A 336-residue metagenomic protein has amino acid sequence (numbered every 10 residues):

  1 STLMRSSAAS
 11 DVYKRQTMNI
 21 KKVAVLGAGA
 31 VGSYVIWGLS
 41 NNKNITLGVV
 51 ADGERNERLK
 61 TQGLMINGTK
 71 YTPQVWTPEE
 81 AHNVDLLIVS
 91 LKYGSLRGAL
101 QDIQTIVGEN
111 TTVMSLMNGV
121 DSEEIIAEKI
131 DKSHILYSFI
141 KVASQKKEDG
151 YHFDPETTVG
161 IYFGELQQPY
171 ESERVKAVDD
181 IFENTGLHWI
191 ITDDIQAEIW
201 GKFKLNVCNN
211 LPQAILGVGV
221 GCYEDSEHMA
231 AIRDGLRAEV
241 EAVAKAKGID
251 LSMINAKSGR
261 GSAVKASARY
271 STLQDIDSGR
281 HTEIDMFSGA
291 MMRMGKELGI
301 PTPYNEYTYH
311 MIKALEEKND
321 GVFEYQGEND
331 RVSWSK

Functional and structural regions predicted by a protein language model:
S1-Q16: Single conserved hydrophobic/aromatic residue that forms the stacking wall/gate of nucleotide- or nucleobase-binding
M18-T72: NAD(P)+-binding Rossmann beta1-loop-alpha1 motif at the extreme N-terminus of oxidoreductases
N19, E183, C222, D234-K336: NAD(P)-dependent Rossmann-like dehydrogenase/reductase catalytic/cofactor-binding core
W37-N41, Q101-T105, E128, G289 (+1 more regions): Short, well-ordered alpha-helices that flank and scaffold nucleotide-derived cofactor binding pockets
G68-H152: Rossmann-like NAD(P)(H) cofactor-binding subdomain of soluble oxidoreductases
H82, N118-E198: Rossmann-fold dinucleotide-binding core
V107, Y151-E165, L216-D225, R269-S278: Helix-loop-beta segment of a Rossmann-like dinucleotide-binding subdomain
Q196-E224, H228-E241, K265-S267: Active-site-proximal catalytic alpha-helix in oxidoreductases
